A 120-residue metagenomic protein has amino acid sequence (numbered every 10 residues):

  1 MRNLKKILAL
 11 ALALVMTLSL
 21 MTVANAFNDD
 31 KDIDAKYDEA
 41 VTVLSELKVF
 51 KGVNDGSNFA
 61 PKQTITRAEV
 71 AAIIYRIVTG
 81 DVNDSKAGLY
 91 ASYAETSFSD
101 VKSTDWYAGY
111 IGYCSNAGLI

Functional and structural regions predicted by a protein language model:
R2-E39, E46, F50-G109, N116-I120: Feature responds to low-complexity, polar/acidic, surface-exposed segments characteristic of secreted/exported proteins
